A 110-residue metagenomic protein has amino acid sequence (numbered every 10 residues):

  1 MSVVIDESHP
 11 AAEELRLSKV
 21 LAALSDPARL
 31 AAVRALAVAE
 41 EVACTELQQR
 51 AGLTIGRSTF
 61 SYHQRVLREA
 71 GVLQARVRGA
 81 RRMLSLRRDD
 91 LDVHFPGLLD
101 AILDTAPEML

Functional and structural regions predicted by a protein language model:
M1-R16, R34-V38, M83, R87-L110: Amphipathic alpha-helical dimerization/coiled-coil segments that flank or bridge DNA-binding/regulatory modules
S8-P10, G52, G71: Intrinsically disordered, low-complexity segments enriched in polar/charged residues with Gly/Pro, especially when
S18-I55, R78-D90: N-terminal helix-turn-helix DNA-binding core of bacterial DNA-binding proteins
S58: Key DNA-contact positions within bacterial/archaeal DNA-binding proteins
H63-R65: Short, hydrophobic-biased segments on the C-terminal half of alpha helices that form "recognition helices"
R68-R78: A short, conserved structural fragment
